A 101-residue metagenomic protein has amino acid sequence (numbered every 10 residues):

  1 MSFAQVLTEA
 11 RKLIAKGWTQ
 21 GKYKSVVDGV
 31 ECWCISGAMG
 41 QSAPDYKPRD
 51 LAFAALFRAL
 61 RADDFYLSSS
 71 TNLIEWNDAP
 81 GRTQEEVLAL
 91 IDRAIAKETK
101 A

Functional and structural regions predicted by a protein language model:
M1-C32, S36-A101: Domain-length accessory/inserted modules outside core catalytic folds
